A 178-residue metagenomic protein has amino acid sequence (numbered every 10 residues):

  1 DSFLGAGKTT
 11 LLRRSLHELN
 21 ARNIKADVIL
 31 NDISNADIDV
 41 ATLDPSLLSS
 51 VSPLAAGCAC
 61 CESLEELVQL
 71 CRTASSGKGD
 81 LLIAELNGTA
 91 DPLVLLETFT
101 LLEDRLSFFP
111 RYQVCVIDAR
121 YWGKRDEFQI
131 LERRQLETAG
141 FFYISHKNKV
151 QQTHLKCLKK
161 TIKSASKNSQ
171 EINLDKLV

Functional and structural regions predicted by a protein language model:
D1, A6-Y112, D118-R125: Nucleotide-state-sensitive switch-loop elements of NTP-binding domains
L43-S46, Q135-L136, I162-S164: Short, conserved catalytic or adaptor-binding loops enriched in Gly and charged residues
G88-T89, Q129, Q152: Conserved phosphate/pyrophosphate-binding and hydrolysis machinery centered on Walker-type P-loop NTPases, extending
V94, T98, L131, C157-L158: A short acidic, amphipathic alpha-helical/loop segment
L106-F109, R134-T138: Short, conserved loop/helix-junction motifs that constitute active-site signature segments in enzyme catalytic cores
P110-C115, L131, K160: Short, flexible helix-coil linker/hinge segments at the edges of structured domains or between repeats
D126-L136: Flexible active-site lid/hinge loop adjacent to a nucleotide/diphosphate and Mg2+-phosphate binding pocket
T138-I144, K149-V178: C-terminal accessory "lid"/substrate-recognition subdomains
